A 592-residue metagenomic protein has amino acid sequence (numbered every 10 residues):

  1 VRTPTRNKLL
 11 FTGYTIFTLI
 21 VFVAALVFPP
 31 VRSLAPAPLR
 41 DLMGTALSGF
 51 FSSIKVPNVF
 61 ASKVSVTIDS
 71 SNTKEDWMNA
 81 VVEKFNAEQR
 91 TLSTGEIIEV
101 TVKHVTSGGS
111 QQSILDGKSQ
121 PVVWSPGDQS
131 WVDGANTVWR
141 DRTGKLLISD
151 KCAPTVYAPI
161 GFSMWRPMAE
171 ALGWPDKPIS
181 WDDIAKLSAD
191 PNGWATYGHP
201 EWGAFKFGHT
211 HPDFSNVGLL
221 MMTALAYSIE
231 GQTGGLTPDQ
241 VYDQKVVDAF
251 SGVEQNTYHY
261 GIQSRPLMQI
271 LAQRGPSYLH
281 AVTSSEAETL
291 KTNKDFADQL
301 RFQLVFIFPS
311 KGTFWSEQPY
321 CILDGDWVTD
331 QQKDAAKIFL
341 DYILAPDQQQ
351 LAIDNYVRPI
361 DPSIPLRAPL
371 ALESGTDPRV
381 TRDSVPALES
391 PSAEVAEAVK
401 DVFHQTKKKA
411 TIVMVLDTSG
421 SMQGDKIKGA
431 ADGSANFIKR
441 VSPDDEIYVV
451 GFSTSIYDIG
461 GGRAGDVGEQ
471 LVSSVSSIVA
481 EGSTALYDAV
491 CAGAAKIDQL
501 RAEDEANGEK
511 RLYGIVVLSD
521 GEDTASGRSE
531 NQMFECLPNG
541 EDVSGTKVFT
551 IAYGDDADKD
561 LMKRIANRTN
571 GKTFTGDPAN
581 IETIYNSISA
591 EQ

Functional and structural regions predicted by a protein language model:
N7-T15, P38-K151, Q269-L271: Early extracytoplasmic/lumenal segment of secretory-pathway proteins
M43-F51, R140-F214: A conserved helix-loop-strand patch within extracytoplasmic ligand-binding domains of the periplasmic binding
S48-G49, D361-V413, G420-I427, K439-V441 (+2 more regions): Acidic, polar low-complexity linker/tail segments
G161-M168, S316-D334, Q348-Y356: A bilobed periplasmic-binding-protein/Venus flytrap-type ligand-binding module shared by bacterial periplasmic
T223-F306: Ligand-binding pocket segment of bilobal, Venus flytrap-like solute-binding proteins
R301, G521-R568, K572-G576, Y585-I588: VWA/integrin I-like adhesion module and closely mimicked acidic/polar interface patches used
K407-A464, L486-G493, G514-L518, T550-Y553 (+1 more regions): Von Willebrand factor
E446-S477, L486, A494-E509, S526-N531 (+2 more regions): Short beta-strand-loop
